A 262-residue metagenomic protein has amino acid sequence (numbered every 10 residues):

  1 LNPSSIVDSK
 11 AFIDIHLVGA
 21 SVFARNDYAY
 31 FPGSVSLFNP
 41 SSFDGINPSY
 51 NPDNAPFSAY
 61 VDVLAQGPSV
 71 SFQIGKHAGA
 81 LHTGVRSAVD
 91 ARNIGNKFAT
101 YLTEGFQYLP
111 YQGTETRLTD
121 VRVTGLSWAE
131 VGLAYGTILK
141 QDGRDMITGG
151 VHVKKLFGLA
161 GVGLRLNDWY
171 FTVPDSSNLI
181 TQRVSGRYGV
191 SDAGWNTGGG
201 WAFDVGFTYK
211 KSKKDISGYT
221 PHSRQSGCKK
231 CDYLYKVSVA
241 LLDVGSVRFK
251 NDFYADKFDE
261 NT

Functional and structural regions predicted by a protein language model:
L1-T262: Subset of outer-membrane beta-barrel
